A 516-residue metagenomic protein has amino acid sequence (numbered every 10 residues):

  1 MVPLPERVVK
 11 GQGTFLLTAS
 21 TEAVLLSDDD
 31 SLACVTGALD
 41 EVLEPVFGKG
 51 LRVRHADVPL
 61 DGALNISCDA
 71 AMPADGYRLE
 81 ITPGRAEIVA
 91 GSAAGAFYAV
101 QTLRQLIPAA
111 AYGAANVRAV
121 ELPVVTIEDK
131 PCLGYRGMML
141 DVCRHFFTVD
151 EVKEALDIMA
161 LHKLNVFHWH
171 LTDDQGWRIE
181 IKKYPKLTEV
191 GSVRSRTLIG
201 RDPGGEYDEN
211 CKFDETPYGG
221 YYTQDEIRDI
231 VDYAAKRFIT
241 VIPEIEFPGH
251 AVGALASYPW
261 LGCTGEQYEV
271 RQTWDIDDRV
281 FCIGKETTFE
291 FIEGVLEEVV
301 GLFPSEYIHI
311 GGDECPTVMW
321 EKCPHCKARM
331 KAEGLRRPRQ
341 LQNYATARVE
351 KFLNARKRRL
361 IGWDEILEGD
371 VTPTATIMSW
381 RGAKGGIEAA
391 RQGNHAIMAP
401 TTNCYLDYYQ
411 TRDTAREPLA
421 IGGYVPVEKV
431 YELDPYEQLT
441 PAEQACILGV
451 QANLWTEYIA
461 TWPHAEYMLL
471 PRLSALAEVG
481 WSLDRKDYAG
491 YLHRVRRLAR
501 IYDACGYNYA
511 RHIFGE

Functional and structural regions predicted by a protein language model:
M1-L133, H464, G480-F514: Contiguous, structured surface segment used for ligand recognition
L4, V42, V46, M72-R279 (+6 more regions): Feature activates predominantly on carbohydrate-active enzymes
S31-L32, F146-T148, D174-E180, P248-A254 (+6 more regions): Flexible loop/turn segments at secondary-structure boundaries
G50, K163-V166, T240, R359 (+2 more regions): Residue-level detector of anion-binding/catalytic polar loops
R52-H55, P243, G362: A structural preference for short, hydrophobic beta-strand core positions in alpha/beta folds
A235-K236, E297, G301-P304, K351-N354 (+5 more regions): Generic secondary-structure signature for well-ordered alpha-helical cores
A254-W260, E269-A375, W380-G393: Active-site neighborhood of glycoside hydrolase catalytic domains
L360-A375, W380-E516: Flexible, acidic glycine-rich loops studded with aromatic residues
